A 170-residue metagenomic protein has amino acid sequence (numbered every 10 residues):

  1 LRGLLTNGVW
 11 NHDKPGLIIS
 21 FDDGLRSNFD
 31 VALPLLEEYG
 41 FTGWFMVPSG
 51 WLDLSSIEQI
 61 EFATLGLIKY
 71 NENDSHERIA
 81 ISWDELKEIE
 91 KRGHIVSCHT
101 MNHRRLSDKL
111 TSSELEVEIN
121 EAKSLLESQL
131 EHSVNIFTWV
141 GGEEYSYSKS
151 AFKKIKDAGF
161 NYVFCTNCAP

Functional and structural regions predicted by a protein language model:
L1-L17: N-terminal pre-catalytic segment of deacetylase/amide-hydrolase enzymes
L4-L5, E144-Y147: Short, solvent-exposed loop/turn segments at secondary-structure junctions
K14-L17, E37-Y145, A169: Metal-dependent polysaccharide deacetylase catalytic core of the NodB/CE4 family, i.e., the active-site-bearing domain
G24-D30: Short acidic, Gly/Ser-rich segments with clustered Asp/Glu that frequently serve as metal-coordination loops in enzyme
L33, W83-K87, K149-K156: Short amphipathic alpha-helical segments and helix-helix/interface helices
E116-N120, S148-Y162: Short, electropositive alpha-helical surface patch
N161-P170: Long, positively charged, glycine-interspersed low-complexity recognition regions
